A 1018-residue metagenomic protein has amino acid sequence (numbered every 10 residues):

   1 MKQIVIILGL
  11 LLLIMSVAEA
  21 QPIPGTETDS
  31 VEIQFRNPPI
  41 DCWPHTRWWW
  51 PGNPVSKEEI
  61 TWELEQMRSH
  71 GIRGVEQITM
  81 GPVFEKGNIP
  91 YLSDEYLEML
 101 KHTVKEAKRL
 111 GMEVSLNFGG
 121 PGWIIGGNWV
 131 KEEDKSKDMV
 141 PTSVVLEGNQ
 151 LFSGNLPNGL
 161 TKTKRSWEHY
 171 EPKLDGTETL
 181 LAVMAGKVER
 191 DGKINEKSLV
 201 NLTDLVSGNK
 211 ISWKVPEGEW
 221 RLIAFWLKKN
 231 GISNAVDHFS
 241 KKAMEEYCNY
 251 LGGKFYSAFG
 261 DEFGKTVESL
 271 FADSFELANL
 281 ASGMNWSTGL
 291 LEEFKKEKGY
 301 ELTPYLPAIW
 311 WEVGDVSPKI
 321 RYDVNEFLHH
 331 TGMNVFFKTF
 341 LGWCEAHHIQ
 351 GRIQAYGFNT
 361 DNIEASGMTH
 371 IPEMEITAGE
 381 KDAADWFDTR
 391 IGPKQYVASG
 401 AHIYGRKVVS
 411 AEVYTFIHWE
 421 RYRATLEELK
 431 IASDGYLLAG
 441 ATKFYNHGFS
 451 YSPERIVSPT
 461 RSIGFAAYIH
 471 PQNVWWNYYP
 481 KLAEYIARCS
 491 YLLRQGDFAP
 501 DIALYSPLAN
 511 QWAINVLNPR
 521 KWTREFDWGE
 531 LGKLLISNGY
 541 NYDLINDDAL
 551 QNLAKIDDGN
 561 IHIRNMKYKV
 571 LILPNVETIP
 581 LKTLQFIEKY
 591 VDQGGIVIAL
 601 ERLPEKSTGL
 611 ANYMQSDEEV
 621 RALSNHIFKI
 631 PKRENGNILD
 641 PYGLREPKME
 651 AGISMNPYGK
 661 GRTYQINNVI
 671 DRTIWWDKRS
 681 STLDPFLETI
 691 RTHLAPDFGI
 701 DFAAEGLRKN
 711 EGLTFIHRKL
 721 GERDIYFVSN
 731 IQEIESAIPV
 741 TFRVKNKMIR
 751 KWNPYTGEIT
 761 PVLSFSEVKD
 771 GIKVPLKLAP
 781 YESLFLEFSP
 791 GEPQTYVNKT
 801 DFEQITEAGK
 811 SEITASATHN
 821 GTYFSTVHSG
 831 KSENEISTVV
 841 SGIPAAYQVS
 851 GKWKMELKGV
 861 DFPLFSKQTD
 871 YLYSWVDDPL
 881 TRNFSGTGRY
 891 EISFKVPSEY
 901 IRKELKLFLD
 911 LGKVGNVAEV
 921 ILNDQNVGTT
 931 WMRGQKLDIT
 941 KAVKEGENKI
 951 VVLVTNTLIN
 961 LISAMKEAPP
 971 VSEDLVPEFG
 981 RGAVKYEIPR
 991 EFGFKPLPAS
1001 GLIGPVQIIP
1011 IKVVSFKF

Functional and structural regions predicted by a protein language model:
M1-I4: Positively charged n-region of N-terminal signal peptides that target proteins for export
I7-M15: Bacterial N-terminal signal peptides
A18-P22: Boundary at the C-terminal end of the N-terminal hydrophobic targeting segment
T28-G74: Mature N-terminal segment immediately following signal peptide/propeptide cleavage in secreted/periplasmic
H45, S56-T61, V75, E85 (+11 more regions): Carbohydrate-binding surfaces of carbohydrate-active enzymes
M80-L202, A224-F225, I232-H238: Acidic/aromatic-lined carbohydrate-recognition and catalytic surfaces of CAZymes acting on diverse glycans
K229-N230, K831-N834, T955-A964: Short acidic/polar inter-strand loop motif in beta-rich domains
T741, F894-V896, Y900-N923, T930-W931 (+1 more regions): Aromatic-lined ligand-binding clefts that engage carbohydrates, nucleic acids, or primary amines
